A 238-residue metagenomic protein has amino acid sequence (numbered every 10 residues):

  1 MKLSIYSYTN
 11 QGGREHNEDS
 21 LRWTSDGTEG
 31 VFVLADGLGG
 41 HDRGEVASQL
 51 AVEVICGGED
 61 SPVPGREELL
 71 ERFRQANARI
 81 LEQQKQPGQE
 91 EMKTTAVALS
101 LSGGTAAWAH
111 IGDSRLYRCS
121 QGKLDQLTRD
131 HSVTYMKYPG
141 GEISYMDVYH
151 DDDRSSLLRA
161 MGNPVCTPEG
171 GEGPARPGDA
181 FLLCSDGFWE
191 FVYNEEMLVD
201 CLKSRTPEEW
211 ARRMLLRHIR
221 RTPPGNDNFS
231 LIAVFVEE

Functional and structural regions predicted by a protein language model:
M1-E238: PP2C/PPM-type serine/threonine phosphatase catalytic domain
